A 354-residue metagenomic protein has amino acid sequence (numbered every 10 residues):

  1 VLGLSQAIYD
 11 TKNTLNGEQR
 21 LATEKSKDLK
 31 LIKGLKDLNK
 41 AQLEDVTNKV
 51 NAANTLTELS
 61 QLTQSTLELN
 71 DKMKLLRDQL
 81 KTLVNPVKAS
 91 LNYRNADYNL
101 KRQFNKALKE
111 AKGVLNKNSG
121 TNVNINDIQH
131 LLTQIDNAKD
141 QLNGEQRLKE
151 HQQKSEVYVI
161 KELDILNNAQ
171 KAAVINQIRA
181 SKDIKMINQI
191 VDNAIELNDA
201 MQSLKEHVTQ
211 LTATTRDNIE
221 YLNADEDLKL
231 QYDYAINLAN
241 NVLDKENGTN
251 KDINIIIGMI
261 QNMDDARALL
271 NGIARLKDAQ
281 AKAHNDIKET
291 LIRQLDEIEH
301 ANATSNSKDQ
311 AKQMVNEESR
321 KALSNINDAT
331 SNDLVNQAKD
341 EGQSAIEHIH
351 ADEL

Functional and structural regions predicted by a protein language model:
V1-L354: Amphipathic alpha-helical assembly segments used for oligomerization, scaffolding, or translocation
